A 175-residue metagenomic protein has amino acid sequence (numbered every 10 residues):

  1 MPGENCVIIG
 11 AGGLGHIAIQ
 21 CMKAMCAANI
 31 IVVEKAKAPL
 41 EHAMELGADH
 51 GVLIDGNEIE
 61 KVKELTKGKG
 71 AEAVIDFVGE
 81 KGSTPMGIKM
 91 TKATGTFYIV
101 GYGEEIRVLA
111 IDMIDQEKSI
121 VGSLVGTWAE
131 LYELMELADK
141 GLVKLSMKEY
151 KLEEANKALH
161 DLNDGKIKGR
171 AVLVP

Functional and structural regions predicted by a protein language model:
M1-G56, K61: Mid-domain Rossmann-like dinucleotide-binding core that forms the NAD(H)/NADP(H) cofactor-binding site
A11, K37, A73, P85-K89 (+1 more regions): C-terminal hydrophobic helical "lid"/dimerization subdomain of Rossmann-like NAD(P)H-dependent oxidoreductases
G12-H16, K81-G82, E104: Residue-level detector of alpha-helix initiation sites
K35-A36, G103, G126: Residues in the short beta-alpha loop(s) of Rossmann-like NAD(P)-binding domains
V62-A71: A short acidic, Gly/Pro-enriched loop at the edge of an enzyme's catalytic core that lines a small-molecule cofactor
E72-I75, Y98: N-terminal Rossmann-like NAD(P) cofactor-binding module of classical short-chain dehydrogenase/reductase
T91-A93: Helix-to-beta-strand junctions that scaffold the AdoMet/dcAdoMet cofactor pocket in Class I SAM-dependent enzymes
T96-Y98, V108-K148: Rossmann-fold dehydrogenase core element
